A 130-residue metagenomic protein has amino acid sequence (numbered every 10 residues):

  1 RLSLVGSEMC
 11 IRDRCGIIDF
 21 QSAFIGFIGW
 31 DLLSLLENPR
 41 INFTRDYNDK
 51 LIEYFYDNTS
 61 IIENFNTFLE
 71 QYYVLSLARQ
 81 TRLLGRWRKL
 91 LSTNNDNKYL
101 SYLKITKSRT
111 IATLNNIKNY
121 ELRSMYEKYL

Functional and structural regions predicted by a protein language model:
R1-I11: Single conserved hydrophobic/aromatic residue that forms the stacking wall/gate of nucleotide- or nucleobase-binding
I11-R14, T59-T67, N116, Y120: Short, glycine- and charge-enriched coil/turn segments that flank and shape catalytic ligand pockets
G16-D19: Pre-DFG segment of protein kinase catalytic domains
I25-I62, L77-N94, K107-T113: Active-site activation/catalytic loop segments of kinase-like enzymes and analogous catalytic loops in related
N64-S76, S101: All-alpha amphipathic helical-bundle segments outside canonical DNA-binding/catalytic cores that form hydrophobic
T93-L130: Regulatory N- and C-terminal appendages and interdomain linkers associated with kinase/kinase-like NTP transferase
